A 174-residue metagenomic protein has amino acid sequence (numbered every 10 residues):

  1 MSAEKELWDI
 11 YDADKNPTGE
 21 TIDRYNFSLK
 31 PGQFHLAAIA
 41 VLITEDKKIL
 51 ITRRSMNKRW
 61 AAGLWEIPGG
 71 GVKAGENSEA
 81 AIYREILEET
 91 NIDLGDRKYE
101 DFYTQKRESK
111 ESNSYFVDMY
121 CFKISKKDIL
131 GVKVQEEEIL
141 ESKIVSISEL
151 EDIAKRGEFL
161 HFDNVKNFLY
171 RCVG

Functional and structural regions predicted by a protein language model:
S2-I39, E45: Acidic, metal-coordinating catalytic segment for phosphate/diphosphate chemistry, firing primarily on the Nudix
R24-S28, Y103-S109: Short, solvent-exposed loop/turn elements at beta->coil junctions and helix N-caps that rim active or binding pockets
L29-P31, W60-E66, K143: A short, polar/proline- and glycine-enriched secondary-structure boundary/capping micro-motif
A37-G71: A glycine-rich, hydrophobic loop/mini-helix early in the fold
L50-I51, I67-E100: The catalytic Nudix box helix
A62-G63, A74, Y103-Q105, S112-M119 (+1 more regions): Nudix hydrolase/Nudix homology domain
